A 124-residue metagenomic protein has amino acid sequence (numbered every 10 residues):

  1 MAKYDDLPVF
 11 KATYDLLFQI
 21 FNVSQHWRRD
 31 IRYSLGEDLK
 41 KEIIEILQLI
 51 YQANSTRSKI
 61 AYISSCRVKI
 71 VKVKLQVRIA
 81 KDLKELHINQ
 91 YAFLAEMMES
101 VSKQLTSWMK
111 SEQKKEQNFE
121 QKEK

Functional and structural regions predicted by a protein language model:
M1-K124: Amphipathic alpha-helical assembly/interaction segments
